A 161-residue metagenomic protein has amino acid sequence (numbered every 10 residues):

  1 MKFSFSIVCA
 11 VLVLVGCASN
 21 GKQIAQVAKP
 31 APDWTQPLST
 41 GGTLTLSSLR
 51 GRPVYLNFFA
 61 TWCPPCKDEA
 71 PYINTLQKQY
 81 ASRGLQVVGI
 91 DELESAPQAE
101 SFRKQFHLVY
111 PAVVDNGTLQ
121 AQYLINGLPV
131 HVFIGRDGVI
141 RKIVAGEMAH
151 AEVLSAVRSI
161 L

Functional and structural regions predicted by a protein language model:
M1-I7: Bacterial N-terminal signal peptides that target proteins for export
L14-G16: C-terminal motif of bacterial Sec signal peptides marking the signal peptidase cleavage site
A18-L46: N-terminal "domain-start" segment that seeds a small globular fold
L46, P97-E100: Acidic helix N-cap motif at the loop->helix transition within catalytic regions of sugar-transfer enzymes
Y55-L56, V87, H131: Hydrophobic beta-strand anchors of alpha/beta hydrolase catalytic cores
F58-T75: Conserved redox-active cysteine motifs that mediate thiol-disulfide chemistry, especially di-cysteine Cys-X(1-2)-Cys
G84-A96, L108-G117: Thiol-based oxidoreductase modules, predominantly thioredoxin-like and allied folds used for disulfide exchange
S101-L108, V114-R158: Thiol/disulfide oxidoreductase modules built on the thioredoxin-like
